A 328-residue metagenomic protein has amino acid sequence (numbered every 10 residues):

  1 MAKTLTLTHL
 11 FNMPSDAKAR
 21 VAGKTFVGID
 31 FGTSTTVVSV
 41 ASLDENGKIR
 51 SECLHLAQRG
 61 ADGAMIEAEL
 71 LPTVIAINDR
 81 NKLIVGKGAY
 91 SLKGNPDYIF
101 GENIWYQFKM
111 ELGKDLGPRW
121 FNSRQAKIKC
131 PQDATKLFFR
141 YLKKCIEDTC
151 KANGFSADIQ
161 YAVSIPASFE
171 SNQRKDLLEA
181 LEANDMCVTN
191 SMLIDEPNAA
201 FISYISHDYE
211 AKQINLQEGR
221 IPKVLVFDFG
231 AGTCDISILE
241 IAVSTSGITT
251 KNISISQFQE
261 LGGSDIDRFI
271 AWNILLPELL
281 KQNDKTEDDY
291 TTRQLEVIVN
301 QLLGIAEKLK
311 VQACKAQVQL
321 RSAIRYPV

Functional and structural regions predicted by a protein language model:
M1-K82, I159-Q160, S168, S191-L193 (+2 more regions): Nucleic acid-processing catalytic cores of prokaryotic defense/repair systems
T6-M13, K18, A22, L137-N153 (+1 more regions): Phosphate/ATP-binding catalytic cores across multiple sugar-kinase/actin-like superfamilies, primarily ASKHA
A17-I49, G101-N103, Y209-K251: Gly/Thr-rich phosphate-binding beta-strand-loop-beta motif of the actin/hexokinase/Hsp70
V27-I29, I159-P166, L193, V224-D228 (+3 more regions): Extended hydrophobic secondary-structure segments that form protein cores and membrane-embedded regions
V40, Q173-L177, I202-S206, S237-L239: Short acidic, glycine/serine/threonine-rich loops at helix termini
E52-N184, I266-V328: Phosphate-binding loop and its immediate beta->loop->alpha context in nucleotide/phosphate-handling enzymes
C150, A167, L177-I221, F229-G230 (+1 more regions): Hydrophobic, small-residue-rich alpha-helical packing segments that form membrane-like cores
V243-L261, K310: Charge-patterned, long linear interaction tracts outside catalytic cores
